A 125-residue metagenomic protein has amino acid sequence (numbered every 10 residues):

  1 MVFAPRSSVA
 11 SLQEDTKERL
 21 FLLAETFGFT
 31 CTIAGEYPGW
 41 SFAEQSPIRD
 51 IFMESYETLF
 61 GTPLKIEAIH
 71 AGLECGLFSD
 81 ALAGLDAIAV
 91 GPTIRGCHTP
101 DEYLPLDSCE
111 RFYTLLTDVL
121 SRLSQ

Functional and structural regions predicted by a protein language model:
M1-V9, T30-R49: A short beta-alpha structural unit
V9-L12, G39-S41, E74-C75, G96-T99: Flexible loop/turn segments at secondary-structure boundaries
E14-A24: Short amphipathic alpha-helices in soluble, non-transmembrane regions that often serve as interface/regulatory elements
A24, Y56-E57: A generic structural signal for well-ordered alpha-helical segments
T26-A34, T62-E67, Q125: Flexible, glycine/charged-enriched surface loops at secondary-structure junctions
F52: Phosphate-moiety recognition in structured ligand-binding domains
T62-V119: Zn-dependent metallopeptidase/amidohydrolase metal-coordination segment
L120-S124: Short, hydrophobic alpha-helical segments
